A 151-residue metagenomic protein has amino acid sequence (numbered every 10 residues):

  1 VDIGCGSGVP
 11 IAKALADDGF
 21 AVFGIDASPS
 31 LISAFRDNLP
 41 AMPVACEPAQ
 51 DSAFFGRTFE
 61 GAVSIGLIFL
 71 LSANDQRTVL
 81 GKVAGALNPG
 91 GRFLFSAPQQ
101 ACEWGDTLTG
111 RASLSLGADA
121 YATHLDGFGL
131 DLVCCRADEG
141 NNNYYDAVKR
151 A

Functional and structural regions predicted by a protein language model:
V1, G6-F55, L71, D75-T78 (+2 more regions): Class I (Rossmann-like) S-adenosyl-L-methionine-dependent methyltransferase catalytic domain, capturing the SAM-binding
E60: Conserved acidic residues
V63: A conserved beta-strand element that flanks and buttresses the S-adenosyl-L-methionine
G66-L67: Short catalytic micro-motifs in class I SAM-dependent methyltransferases
